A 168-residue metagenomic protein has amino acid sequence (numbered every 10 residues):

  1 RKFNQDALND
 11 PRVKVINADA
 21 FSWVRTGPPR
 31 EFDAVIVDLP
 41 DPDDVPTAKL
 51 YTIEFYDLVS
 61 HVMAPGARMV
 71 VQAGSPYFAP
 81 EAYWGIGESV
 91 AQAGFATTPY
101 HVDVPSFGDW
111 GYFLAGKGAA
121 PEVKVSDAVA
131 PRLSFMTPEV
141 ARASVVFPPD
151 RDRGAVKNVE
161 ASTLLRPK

Functional and structural regions predicted by a protein language model:
R1-V70, Y77-I86, A91-A93, S106: The AdoMet/dcAdoMet-binding core of the Class I SAM-like
Q5, Q72, Q92, R153 (+1 more regions): Residue-identity detector for glutamine
T26, A96-K168: Soluble small-group transferase modules, centered on the S-adenosyl donor enzyme superfamily
V70-Q72, T98-P99: Short catalytic-loop micro-motif centered on adjacent basic/acidic residues
S75-P76, T137: Short beta->alpha junction loops
